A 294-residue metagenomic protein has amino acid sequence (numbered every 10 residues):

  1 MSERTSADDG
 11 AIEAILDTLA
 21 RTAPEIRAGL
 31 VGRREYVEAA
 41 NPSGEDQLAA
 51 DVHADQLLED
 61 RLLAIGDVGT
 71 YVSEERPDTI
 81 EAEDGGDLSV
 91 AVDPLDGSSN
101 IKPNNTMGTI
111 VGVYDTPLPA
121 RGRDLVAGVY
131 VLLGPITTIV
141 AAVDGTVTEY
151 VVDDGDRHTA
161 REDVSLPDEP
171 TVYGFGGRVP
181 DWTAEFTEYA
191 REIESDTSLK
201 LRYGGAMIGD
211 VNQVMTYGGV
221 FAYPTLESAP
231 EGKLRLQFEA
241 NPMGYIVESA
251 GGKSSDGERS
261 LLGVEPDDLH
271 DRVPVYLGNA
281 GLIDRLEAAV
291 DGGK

Functional and structural regions predicted by a protein language model:
S2-L30, D55-K294: IMPase-like, lithium-sensitive Mg2+-dependent phosphomonoesterase catalytic core
G29, E35-Y36, N41-L62: N-terminal, Lys/Arg-enriched amphipathic/low-complexity engagement segments that precede the first folded domain
